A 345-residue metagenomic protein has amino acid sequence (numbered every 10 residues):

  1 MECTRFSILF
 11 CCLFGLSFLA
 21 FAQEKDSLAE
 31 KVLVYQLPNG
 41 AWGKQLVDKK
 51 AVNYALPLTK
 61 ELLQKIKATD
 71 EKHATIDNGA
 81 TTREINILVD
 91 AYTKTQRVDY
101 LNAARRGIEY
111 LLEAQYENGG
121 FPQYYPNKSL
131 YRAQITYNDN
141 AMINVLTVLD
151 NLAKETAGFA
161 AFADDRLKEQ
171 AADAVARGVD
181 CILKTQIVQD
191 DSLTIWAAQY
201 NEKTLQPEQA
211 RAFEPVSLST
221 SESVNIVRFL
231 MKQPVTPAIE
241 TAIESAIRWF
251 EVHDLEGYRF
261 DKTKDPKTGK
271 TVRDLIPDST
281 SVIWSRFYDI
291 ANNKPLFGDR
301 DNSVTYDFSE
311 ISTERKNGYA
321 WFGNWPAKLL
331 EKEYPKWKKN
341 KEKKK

Functional and structural regions predicted by a protein language model:
M1-Q23: Bacterial Sec-dependent N-terminal signal peptides
F21-K72, Q189, E310-K345: Low-complexity, Ser/Thr/Pro/Gly-enriched N-terminal "stalk/linker" regions
Q23-L28, N151-R177, K203-A210, E214 (+1 more regions): Terminal, non-catalytic domain-edge segments
S27-A41, A103-G120, A172-D191, A242-R259: Long, well-ordered core segments of solenoidal/helical folds
W42-G43, V47-D48, A55-A68, E117-K128 (+1 more regions): Intrinsic, low-complexity N-terminal interaction/targeting segments
Q64-T95, A103, G107-Y110, E117: Long, hydrophobic/aromatic-enriched structural stretches that serve as scaffold segments
I66-A80, S129-M142, Q209-E222, V235: Solvent-exposed loop and edge beta-strand segments that line ligand/cofactor-binding and catalytic clefts
L101, R105-I108, L112, S129 (+2 more regions): Eukaryote-skewed repeat-based solenoidal scaffolds used as protein-protein interaction platforms, primarily
